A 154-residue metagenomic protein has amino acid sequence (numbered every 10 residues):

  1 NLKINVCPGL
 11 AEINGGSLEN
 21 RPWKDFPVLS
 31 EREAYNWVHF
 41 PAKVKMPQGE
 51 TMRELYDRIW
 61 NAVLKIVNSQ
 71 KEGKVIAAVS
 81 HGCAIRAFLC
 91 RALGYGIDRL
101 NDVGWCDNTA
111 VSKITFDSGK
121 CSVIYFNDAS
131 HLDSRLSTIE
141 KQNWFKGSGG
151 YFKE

Functional and structural regions predicted by a protein language model:
N1-Y35: Phosphate-coordination/substrate-recognition cap region in phosphate-metabolizing enzymes
I13-D25, N68, E72-K74, C90-E154: Acidic, low-complexity terminal tails and accessory targeting/binding regions of phosphate-metabolizing enzymes
E33-E54, S148-Y151: Short glycine/proline- and acidic residue-enriched helix-loop micro-motifs that form flexible lids or anion-recognition
M52-W60, G104: Amphipathic, non-transmembrane alpha-helical scaffold segments
N61-S69: A generic secondary-structure signal
L64, R86-A87: Alpha-helical elements of the RecA-like P-loop NTPase motor core of helicases
K74-S80: Generic beta-sheet signal
